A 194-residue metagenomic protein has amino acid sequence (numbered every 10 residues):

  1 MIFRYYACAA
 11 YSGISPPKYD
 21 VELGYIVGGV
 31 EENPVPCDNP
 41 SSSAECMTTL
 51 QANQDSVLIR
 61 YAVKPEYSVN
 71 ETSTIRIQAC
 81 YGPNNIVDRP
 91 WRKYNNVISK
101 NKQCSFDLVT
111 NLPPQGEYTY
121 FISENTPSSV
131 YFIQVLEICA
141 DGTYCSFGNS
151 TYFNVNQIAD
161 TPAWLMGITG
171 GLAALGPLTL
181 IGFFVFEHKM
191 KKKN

Functional and structural regions predicted by a protein language model:
M1-A7: C-terminal segment of classical bacterial N-terminal signal peptides
A7-Y152: Non-cytosolic ectodomains/luminal loops of secretory-pathway membrane proteins
N154-N194: C-terminal single-pass membrane-anchor helix
